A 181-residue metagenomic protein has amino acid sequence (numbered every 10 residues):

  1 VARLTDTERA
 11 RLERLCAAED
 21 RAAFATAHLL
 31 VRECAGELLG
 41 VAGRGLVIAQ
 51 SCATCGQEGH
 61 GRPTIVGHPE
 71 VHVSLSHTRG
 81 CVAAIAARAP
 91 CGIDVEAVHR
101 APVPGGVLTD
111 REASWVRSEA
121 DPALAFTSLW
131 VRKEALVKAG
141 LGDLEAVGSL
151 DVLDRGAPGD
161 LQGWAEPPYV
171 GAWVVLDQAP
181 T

Functional and structural regions predicted by a protein language model:
V1-T181: Core catalytic alpha/beta fold that binds nucleotide/phospho-ligands
